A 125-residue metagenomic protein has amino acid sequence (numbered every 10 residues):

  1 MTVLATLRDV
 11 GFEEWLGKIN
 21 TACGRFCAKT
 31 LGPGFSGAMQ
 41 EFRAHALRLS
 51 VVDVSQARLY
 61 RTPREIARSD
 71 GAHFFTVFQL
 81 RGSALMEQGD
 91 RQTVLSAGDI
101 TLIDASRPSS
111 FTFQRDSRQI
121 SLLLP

Functional and structural regions predicted by a protein language model:
T2-S117: N-terminal functional module of multi-domain proteins
Q119-L122: Short, acidic (Asp/Glu-rich) active-site segment that either coordinates a divalent metal cofactor
